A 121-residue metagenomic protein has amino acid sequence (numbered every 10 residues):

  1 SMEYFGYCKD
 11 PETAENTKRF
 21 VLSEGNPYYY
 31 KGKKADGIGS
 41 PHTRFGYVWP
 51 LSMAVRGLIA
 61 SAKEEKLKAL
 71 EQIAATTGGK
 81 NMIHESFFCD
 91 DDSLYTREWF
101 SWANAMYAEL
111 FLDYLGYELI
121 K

Functional and structural regions predicted by a protein language model:
S1-L51, V55, I59-L119: Extended glycan-interaction surfaces of carbohydrate-active proteins
